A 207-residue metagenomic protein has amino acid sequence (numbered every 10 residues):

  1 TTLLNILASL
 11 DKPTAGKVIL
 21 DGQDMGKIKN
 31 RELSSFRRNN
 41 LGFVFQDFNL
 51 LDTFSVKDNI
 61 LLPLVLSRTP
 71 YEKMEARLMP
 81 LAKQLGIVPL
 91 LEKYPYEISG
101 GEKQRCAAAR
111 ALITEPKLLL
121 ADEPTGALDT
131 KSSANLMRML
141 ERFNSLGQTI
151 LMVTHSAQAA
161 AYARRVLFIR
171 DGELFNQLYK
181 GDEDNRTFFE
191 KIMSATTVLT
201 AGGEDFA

Functional and structural regions predicted by a protein language model:
G16-D24: Conserved ABC transporter NBD signature motif
Q23-D24, E72-P89: Conserved ABC ATPase "signature" region
R38, K93-Y96, I113-T114, L146: Conserved signature/switch motifs of ABC ATPase nucleotide-binding domains
F54-L62: Short coil-to-helix segment of the ABC ATPase nucleotide-binding domain corresponding to the Q-loop/switch region
I87, L91, A111-L112: ABC ATPase C-loop
Y94-I98, E102-Q104: Conserved ABC ATPase signature
A108, L136: Hydrophobic anchor residue at the start of the ABC signature
L119-D122: Catalytic Walker B motif of ABC-type/P-loop ATPase nucleotide-binding domains
